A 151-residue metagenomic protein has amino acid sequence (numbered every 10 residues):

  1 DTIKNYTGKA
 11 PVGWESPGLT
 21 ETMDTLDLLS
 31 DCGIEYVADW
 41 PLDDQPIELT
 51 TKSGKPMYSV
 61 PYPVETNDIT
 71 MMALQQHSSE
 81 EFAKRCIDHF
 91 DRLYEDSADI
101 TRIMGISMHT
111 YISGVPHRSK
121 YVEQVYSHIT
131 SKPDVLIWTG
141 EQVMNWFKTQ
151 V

Functional and structural regions predicted by a protein language model:
D1: Acidic/His-rich structured neighborhood in mature extracellular/periplasmic domains
K4-N5, K9-I100: Active-site-adjacent pocket scaffolds in enzyme catalytic domains
Y36, E48, I87-V151: C-terminal domain-boundary segment and adjacent tail
